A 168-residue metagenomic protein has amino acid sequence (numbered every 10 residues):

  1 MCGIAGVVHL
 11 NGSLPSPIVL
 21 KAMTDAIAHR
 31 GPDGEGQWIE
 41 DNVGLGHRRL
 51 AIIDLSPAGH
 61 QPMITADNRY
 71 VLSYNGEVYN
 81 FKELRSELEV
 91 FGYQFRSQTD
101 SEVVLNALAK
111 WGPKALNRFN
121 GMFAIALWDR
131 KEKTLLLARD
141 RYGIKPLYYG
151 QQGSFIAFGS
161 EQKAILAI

Functional and structural regions predicted by a protein language model:
M1-I168: Cysteine-centered catalytic environments shared across enzyme families
